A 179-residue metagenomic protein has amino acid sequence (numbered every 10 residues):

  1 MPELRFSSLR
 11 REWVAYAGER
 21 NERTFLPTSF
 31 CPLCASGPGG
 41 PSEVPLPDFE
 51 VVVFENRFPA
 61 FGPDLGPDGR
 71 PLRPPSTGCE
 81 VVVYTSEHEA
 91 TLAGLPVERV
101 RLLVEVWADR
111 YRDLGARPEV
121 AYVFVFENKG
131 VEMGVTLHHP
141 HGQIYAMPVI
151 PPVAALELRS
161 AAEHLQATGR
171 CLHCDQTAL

Functional and structural regions predicted by a protein language model:
M1-H139, Y145-L179: Active-site microenvironments that recognize anionic phosphate/pyrophosphate groups
